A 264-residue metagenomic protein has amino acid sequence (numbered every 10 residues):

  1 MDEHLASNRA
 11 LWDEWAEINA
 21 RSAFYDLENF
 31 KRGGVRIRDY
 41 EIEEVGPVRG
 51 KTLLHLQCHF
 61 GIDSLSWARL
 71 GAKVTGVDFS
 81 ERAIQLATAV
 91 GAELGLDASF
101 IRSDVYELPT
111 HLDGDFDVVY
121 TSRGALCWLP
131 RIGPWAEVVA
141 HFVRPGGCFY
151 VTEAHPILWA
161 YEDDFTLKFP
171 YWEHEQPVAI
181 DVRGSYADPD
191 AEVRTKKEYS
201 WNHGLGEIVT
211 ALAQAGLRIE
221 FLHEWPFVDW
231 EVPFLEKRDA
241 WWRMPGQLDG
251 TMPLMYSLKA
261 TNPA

Functional and structural regions predicted by a protein language model:
F24-K51: Conserved alpha-helix/loop element of class I SAM-dependent methyltransferases that forms part of the SAM/SAH-binding
T52-L108: Class I SAM-dependent methyltransferase SAM/SAH-binding core
T110-V118: A short acidic, Gly/Pro-enriched loop at the edge of an enzyme's catalytic core that lines a small-molecule cofactor
D117-G133: A short SAM/SAH-binding and catalytic strip from SAM-dependent methyltransferases
G133-C148: A short glycine-rich, Lys/Arg-flanked "PGG" loop and its adjoining helix->strand segment in the class I
C148-Y186: Conserved class I S-adenosyl-L-methionine
E153-L167, A191-E207: Acceptor-substrate binding/catalytic loop of class I
Y199-L222: Short alpha-helix
